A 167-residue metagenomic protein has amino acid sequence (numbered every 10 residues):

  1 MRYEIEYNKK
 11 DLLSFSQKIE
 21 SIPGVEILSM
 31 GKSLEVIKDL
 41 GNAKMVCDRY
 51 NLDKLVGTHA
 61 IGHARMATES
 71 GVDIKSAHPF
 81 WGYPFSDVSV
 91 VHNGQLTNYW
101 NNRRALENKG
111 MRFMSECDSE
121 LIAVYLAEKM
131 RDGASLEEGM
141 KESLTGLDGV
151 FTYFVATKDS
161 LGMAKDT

Functional and structural regions predicted by a protein language model:
M1-T167: Conserved short alpha-helical segments that host acidic/polar catalytic motifs at enzyme active sites
